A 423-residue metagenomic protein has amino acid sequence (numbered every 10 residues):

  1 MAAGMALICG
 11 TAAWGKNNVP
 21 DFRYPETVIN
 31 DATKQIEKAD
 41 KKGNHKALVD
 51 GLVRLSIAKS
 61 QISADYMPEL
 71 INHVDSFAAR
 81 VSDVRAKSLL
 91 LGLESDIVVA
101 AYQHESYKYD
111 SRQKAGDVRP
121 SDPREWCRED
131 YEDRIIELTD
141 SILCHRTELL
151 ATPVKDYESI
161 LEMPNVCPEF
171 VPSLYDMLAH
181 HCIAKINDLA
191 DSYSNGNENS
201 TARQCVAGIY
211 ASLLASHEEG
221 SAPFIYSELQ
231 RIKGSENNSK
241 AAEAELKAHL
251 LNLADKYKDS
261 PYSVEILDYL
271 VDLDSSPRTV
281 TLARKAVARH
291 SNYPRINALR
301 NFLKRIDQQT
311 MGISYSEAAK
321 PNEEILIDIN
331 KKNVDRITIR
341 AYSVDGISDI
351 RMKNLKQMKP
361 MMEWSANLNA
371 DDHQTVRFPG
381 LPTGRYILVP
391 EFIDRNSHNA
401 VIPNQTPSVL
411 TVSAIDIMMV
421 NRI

Functional and structural regions predicted by a protein language model:
M1-C9: Bacterial N-terminal signal peptides
G10-I423: N-terminal, cleavable Sec-dependent signal peptides of secreted/periplasmic/extracellular proteins
